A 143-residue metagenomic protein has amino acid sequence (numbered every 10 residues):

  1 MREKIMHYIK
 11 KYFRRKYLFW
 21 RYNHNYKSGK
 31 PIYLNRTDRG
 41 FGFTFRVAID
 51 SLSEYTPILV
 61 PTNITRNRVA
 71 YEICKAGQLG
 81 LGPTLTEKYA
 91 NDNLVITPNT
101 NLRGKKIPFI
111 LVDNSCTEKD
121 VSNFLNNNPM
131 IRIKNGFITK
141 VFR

Functional and structural regions predicted by a protein language model:
R2, R66-R68, E118: Short, surface-exposed beta-strand/loop "edge" segments at domain boundaries and coil↔beta transitions
R2-G29, F45-A48: Pre-Walker A adenine-sensing motif
K16, V69-G77, F124-P129: Hydrophobic, Leu/Ile/Phe/Ala-enriched alpha-helical segments that form helix-helix packing faces
Y26-G29, I49-E54, T100-P108: Flexible, charged surface loops at secondary-structure boundaries
K30-L94: Conserved P-loop
I58-V60, I110-V112, T139-K140: Short, hydrophobic beta-strand segments that form beta-sheet elements in well-ordered domains
L79-N135: Conserved RecA-like ASCE ATPase "motif II neighborhood" in helicase/translocase motors
K134-R143: Glycine-rich, aromatic-bearing surface loops/beta-hairpins
